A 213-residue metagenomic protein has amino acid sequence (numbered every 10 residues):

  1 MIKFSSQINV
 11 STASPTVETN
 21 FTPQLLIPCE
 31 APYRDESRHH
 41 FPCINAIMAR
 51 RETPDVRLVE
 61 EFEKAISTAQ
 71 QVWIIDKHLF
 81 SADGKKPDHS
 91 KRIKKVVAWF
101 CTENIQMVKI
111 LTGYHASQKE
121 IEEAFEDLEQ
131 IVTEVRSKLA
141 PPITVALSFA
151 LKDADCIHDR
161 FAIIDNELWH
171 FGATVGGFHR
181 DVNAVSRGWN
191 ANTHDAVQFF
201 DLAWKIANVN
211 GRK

Functional and structural regions predicted by a protein language model:
M1-K64, K86-K213: PLD/PLD-like phosphodiesterase catalytic module centered on the HKD motif
T53, H78-L79: A glycine-rich, hydrophobic loop/mini-helix early in the fold
I66-A69: Secondary-structure "cap/kink" motif recognition
Q71-W73, E167: Structural motif
D76-K77, T112: Short glycine-centered, acidic/aromatic-flanked micro-motifs in structured strand/loop junctions that mark active-site
L79-P87: Short, glycine-rich nucleotide/cofactor-binding loops
